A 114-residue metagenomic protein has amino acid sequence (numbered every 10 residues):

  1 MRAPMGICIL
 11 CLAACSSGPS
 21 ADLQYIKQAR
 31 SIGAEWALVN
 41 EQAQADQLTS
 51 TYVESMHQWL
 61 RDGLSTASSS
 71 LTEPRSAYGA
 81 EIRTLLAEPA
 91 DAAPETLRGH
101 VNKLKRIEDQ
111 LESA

Functional and structural regions predicted by a protein language model:
M1-M5: Bacterial N-terminal signal peptides that target proteins for export
G6-C8, V53: Short helix-onset patch at the extreme N-terminus, typifying the N->h transition of secretory signal peptides
L10-A14: C-terminal motif of bacterial Sec signal peptides marking the signal peptidase cleavage site
C15-P19: Bacterial signal peptide processing site
A21-A87, T96, H100-E108: Alpha-helical segments in soluble extracytoplasmic regions
D91-A92: Membrane-helix boundary connector in multi-pass membrane proteins
S113-A114: Short, solvent-exposed mixed-charge patches
